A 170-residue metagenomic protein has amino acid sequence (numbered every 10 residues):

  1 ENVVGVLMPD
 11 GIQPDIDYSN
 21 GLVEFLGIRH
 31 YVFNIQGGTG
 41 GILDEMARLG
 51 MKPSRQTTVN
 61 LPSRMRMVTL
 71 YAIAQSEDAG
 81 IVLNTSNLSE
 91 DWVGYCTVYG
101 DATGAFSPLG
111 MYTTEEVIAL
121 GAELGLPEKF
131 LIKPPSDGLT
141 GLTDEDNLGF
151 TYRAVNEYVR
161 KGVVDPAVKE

Functional and structural regions predicted by a protein language model:
E1-V93, G121: ATP-dependent adenylation/nucleotidyltransferase module used to activate substrates
I35-T39, T114, Y152-V155, K169: Alpha-helix initiation and N-capping motif
G50, G121, L131, K161-G162: Short, flexible coil/linker elements and helix-boundary hinge sites characteristic of intrinsically disordered
T58, P62, G80, N84-A154: Catalytic subdomain that performs nucleotidyl-dependent activation
Q75, L126, V163: Residue-level marker of positions within ordered structural domains that often coincide with functionally constrained
A154-G162: Short alpha-helical "packing" element that flanks the helix-turn-helix/winged-helix DNA-binding module
V164-E170: Intrinsic disorder and flexible/low-complexity segments
